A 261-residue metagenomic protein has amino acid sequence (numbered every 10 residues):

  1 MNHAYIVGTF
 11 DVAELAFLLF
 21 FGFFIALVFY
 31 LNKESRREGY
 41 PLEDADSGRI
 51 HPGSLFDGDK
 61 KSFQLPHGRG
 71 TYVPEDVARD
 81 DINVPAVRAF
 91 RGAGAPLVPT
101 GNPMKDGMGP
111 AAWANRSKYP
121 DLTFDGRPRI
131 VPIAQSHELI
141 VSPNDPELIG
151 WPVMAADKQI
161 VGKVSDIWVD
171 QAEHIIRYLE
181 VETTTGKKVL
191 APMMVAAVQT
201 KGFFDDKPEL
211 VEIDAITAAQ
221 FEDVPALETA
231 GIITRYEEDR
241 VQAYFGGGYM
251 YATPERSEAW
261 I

Functional and structural regions predicted by a protein language model:
M1-I261: Peripheral interaction segments used for macromolecular assembly
